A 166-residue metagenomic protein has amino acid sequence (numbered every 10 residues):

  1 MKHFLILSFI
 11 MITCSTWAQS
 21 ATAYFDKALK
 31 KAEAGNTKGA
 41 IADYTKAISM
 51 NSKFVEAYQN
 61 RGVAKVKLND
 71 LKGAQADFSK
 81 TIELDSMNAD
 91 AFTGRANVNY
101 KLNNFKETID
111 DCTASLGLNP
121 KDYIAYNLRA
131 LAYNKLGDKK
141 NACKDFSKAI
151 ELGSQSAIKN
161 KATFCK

Functional and structural regions predicted by a protein language model:
K2-K166: Alpha-helical tetratricopeptide repeat
